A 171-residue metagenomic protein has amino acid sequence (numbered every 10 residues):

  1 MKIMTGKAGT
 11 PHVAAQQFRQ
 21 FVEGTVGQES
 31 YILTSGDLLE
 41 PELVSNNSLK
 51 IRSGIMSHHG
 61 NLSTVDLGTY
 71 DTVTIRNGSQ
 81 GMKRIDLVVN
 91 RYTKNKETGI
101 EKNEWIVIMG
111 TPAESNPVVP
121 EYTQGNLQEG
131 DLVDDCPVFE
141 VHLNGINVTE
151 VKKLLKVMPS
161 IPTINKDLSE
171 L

Functional and structural regions predicted by a protein language model:
K2-R84: Glycine-rich, flexible loop motifs
G6, S53-L171: Beta-strand-rich solenoidal segments
